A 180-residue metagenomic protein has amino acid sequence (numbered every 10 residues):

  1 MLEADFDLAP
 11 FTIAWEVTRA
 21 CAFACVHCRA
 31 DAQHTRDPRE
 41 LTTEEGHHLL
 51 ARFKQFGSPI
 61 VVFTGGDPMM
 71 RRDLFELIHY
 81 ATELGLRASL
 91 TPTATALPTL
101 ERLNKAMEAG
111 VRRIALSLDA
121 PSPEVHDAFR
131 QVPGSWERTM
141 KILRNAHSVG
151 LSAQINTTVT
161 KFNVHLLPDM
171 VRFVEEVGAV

Functional and structural regions predicted by a protein language model:
M1-R113: Conserved alpha-helical substructure of the radical SAM core
F23, P123-E124, A153: Glycine-centered loop/turn positions within well-structured domains that cap or flank conserved ligand/cofactor-binding
Q33, P121, T158: Conserved sequence/active-site signature of Rossmann-fold short-chain dehydrogenase/reductase
D37-L41, R130-S135: Alpha-helix N-cap and loop-to-helix initiation/capping positions
F56-V62, T82-T91, A109-A115, E137-V180: Conserved C-terminal portion of the radical SAM core fold that forms the substrate/S-adenosylmethionine-binding
P68-M70, A94-P98, R112-P133, K161-F162: Conserved radical SAM core fold
